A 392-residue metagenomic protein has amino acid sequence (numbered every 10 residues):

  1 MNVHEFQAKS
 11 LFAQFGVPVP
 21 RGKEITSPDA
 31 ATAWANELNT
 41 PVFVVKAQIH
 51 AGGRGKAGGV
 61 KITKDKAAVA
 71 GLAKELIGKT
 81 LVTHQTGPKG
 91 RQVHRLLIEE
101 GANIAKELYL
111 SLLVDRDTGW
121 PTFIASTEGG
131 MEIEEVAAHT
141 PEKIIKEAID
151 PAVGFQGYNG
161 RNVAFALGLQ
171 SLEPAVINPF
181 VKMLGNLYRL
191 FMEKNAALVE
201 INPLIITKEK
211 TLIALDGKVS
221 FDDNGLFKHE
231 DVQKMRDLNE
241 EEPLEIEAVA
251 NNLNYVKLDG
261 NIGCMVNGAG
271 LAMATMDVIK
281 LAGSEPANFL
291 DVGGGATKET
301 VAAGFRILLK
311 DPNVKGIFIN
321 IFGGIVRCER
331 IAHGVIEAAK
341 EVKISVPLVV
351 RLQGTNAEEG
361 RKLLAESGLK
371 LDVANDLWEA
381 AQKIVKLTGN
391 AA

Functional and structural regions predicted by a protein language model:
M1-I201, I205-I319, E329-I331, K340 (+1 more regions): ATP-dependent carboxylate/acyl-activation modules
G324: Catalytic core of bacterial c-di-GMP phosphodiesterases, primarily the EAL and HD-GYP domains, capturing alpha-helical
I336-E337: Short amphipathic alpha-helix used as the core "switch/output" element in two-component signaling
S345-G354: Short internal beta-strands
